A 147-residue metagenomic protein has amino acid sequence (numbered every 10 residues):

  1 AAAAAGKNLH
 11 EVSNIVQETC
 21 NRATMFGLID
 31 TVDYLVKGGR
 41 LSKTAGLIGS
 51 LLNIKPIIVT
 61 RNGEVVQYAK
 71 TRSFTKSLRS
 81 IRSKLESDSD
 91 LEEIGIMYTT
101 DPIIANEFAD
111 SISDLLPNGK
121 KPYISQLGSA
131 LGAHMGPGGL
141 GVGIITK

Functional and structural regions predicted by a protein language model:
A1-K147: Mixed-charge interfacial surface used for oligomerization/domain docking and macromolecular partner engagement
